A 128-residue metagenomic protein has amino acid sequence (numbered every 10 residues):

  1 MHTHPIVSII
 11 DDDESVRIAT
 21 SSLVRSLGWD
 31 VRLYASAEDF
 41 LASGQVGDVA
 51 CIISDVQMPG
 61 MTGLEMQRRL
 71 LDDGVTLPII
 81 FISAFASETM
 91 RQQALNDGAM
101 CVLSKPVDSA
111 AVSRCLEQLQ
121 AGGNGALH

Functional and structural regions predicted by a protein language model:
E14-R32, D97: Two-component/phosphorelay signaling modules centered on CheY-like receiver
A35-S36, T62-E65: Acidic catalytic/metal-coordinating carboxylates
G47-I53: Active-site beta3 strand of CheY-like receiver
D55, S83: Active-site residues of response regulator receiver
M58: Receiver (REC) domain active-site loop signature in two-component systems and cognate sites in sensor histidine kinases
D73, A84-E88: Short, conserved "switch-loop" micro-motifs in signal-transduction and mechanochemical regulators
T89, V107-E117: C-terminal output helix
